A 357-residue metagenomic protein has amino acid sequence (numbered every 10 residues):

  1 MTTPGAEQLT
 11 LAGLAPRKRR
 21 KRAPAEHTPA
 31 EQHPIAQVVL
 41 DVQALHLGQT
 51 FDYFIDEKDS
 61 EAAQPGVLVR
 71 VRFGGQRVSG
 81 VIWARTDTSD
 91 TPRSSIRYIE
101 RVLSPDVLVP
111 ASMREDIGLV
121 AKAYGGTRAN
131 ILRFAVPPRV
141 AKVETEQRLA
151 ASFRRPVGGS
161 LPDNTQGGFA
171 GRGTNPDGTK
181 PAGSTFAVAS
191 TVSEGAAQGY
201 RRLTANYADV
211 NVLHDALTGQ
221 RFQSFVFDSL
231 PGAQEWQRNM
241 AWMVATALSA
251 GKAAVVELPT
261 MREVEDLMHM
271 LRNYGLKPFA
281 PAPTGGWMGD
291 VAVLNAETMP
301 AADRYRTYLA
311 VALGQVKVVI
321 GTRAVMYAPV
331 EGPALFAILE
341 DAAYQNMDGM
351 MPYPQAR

Functional and structural regions predicted by a protein language model:
M1-R357: Accessory, non-ATPase domains that flank or precede helicase/AAA+ motor cores in DNA-metabolism machines
